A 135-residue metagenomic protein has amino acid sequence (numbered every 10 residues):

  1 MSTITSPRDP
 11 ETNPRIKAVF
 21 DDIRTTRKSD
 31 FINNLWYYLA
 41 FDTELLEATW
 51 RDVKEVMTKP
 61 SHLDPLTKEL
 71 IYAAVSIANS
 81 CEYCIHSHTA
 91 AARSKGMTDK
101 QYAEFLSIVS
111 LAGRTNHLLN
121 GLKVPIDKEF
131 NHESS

Functional and structural regions predicted by a protein language model:
M1-S135: Hydrophobic alpha-helical segments
